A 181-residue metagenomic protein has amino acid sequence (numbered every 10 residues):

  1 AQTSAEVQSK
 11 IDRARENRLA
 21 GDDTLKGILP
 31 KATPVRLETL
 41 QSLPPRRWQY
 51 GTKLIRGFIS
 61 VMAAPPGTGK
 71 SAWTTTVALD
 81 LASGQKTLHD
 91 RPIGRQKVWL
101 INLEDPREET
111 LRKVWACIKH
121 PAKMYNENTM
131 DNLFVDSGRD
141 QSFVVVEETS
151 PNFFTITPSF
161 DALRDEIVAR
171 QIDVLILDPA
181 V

Functional and structural regions predicted by a protein language model:
A1-G27: Short, small/acidic-rich helices and loops at N termini and domain boundaries of DNA replication/processing enzymes
R18, D22-Y125, I176: The Walker A/P-loop phosphate-binding site
Y50, I93-V181: Conserved inter-motif catalytic segment of the P-loop NTP-binding fold
